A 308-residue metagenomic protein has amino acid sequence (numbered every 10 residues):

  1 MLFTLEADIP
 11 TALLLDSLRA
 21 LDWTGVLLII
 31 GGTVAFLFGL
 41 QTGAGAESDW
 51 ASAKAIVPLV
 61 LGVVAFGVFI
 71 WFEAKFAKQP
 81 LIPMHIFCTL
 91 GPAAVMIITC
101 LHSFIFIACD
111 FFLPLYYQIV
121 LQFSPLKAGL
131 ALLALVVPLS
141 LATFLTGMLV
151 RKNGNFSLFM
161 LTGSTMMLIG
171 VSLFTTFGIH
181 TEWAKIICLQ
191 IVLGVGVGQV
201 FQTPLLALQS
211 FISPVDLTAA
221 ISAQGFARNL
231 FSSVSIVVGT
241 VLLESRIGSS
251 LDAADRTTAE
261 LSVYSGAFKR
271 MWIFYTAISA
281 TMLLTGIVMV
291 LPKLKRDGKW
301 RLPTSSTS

Functional and structural regions predicted by a protein language model:
M1-I97: Hydrophobic transmembrane-helix bundles of small-molecule transporters
T4, A259-S308: Transmembrane-helix exit segments and adjacent C-terminal regions of multi-pass membrane proteins
G25, I29, H102, L135 (+2 more regions): Structural signature of transmembrane alpha-helices in multi-pass secondary transporters
V34, F144-M148, S233, V237: Residue-level hotspots within transmembrane alpha-helices of multi-pass secondary transporters
L40, Y117-Q118, L149-R151, V238 (+1 more regions): Interfacial helix-cap and linker-helix signal at transmembrane-aqueous boundaries of multi-pass secondary transporters
A44-A55, N155-L158, E244-I278: A membrane-interface helix-boundary motif in multi-pass transporters
A53-A55, L61-A219: Transmembrane core module of solute transporters
I186-T258, W272: Small-residue-rich alpha-helical segments with characteristic i,i+4
